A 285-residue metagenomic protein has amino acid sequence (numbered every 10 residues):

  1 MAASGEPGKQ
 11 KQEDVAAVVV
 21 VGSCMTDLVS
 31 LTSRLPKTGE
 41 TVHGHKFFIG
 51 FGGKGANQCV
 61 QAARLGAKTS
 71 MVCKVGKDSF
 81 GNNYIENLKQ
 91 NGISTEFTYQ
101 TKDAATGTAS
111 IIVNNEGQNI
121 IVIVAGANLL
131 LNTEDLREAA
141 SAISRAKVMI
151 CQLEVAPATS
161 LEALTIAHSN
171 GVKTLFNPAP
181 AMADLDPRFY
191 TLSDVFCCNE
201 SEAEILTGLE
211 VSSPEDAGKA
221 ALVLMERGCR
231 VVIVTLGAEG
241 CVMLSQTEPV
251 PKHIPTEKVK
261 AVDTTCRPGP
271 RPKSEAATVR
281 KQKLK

Functional and structural regions predicted by a protein language model:
M1-I93, P255-V262: Glycine-rich phosphate/adenosyl-contacting loop at the front of the ribokinase-like
M1-V19, M182-D184, P214-K285: Conserved phosphate-binding/catalytic region of the ribokinase-like
A2-A3, G92, L129-E134, L175-A181: Short gly/ser/thr-rich secondary-structure transition/capping motifs
K46, V72-K77, T95-T106, N177-A179 (+3 more regions): Beta-strand->loop->alpha-helix junctions that form or flank phosphate-binding loops in nucleotide-handling enzymes
V60, T108-I112, I120-I121, G240-L244: Short beta-strand scaffold segments in enzyme catalytic cores
E96-T101, I111-L153: Conserved phosphate-binding/catalytic loop of the ribokinase/pfkB sugar-kinase fold
D135, A146-L222, A238-C241, Q246: Conserved beta-alpha-beta core of the PfkB/ribokinase-like small-molecule kinase fold
